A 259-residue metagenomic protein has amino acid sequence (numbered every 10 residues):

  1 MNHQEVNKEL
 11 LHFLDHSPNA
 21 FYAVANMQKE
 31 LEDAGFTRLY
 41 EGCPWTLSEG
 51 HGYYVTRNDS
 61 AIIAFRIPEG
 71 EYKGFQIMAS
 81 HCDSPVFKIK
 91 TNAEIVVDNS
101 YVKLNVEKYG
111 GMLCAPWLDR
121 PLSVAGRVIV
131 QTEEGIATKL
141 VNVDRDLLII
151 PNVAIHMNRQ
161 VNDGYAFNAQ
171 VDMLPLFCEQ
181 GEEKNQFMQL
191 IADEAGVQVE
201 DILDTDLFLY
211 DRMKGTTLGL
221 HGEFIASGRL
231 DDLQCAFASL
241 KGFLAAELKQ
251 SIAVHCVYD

Functional and structural regions predicted by a protein language model:
M1-D259: N-terminal hydrophobic/helix-forming segments and targeting peptides
